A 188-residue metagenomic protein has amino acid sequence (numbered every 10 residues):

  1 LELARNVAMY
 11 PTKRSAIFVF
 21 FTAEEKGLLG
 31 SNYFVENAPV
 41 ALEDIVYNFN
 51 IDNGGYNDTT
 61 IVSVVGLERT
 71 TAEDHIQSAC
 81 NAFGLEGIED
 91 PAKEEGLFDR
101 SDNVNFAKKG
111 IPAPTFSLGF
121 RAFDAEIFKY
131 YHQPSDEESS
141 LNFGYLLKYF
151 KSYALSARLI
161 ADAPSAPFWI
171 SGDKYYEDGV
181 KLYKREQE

Functional and structural regions predicted by a protein language model:
L1-L28, Y153: Alpha-helical metal-binding/catalytic segments enriched in His/Glu/Asp
L1-R5, N32-V35, Q77, F150 (+2 more regions): Predominant activation on well-ordered alpha-helical scaffold segments within soluble catalytic domains
V7, A16, N48, N53-G54 (+3 more regions): Functionally constrained cores in energy, signaling, and assembly domains
V7-T12, L85-I88, L159-W169: Surface-exposed helix-capping loop/turn segments at secondary-structure junctions
T12, F21-A125: Metal-dependent peptidase/peptidase-like ectodomains
K13-A23, N48-I51, A166-D178: Acidic/histidine-enriched alpha-helical segments
V62-S63, E95-E188: Active-site-adjacent mobile loop/cap segments within catalytic or ligand-binding domains
